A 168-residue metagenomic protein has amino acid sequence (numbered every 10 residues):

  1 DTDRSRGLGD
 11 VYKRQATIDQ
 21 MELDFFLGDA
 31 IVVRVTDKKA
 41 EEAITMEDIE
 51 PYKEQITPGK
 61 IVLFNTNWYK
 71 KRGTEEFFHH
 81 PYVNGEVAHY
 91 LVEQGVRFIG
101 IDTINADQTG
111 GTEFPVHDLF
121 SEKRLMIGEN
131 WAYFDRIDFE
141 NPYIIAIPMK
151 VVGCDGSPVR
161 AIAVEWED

Functional and structural regions predicted by a protein language model:
D1-L8, Y12: Single conserved hydrophobic/aromatic residue that forms the stacking wall/gate of nucleotide- or nucleobase-binding
D1-T2, Q20-E22, P51-K53, H89: Short, flexible, glycine/charge-rich loop motifs used to bind or transfer phosphoryl groups or to couple energy/partner
K13-D29, V92, E122: Structural signature of FAD isoalloxazine-binding scaffolds in flavoprotein oxidoreductases
I31-F139: Conserved, well-structured core segments that form or line functional sites
F120-D168: C-terminal functional extensions of proteins
